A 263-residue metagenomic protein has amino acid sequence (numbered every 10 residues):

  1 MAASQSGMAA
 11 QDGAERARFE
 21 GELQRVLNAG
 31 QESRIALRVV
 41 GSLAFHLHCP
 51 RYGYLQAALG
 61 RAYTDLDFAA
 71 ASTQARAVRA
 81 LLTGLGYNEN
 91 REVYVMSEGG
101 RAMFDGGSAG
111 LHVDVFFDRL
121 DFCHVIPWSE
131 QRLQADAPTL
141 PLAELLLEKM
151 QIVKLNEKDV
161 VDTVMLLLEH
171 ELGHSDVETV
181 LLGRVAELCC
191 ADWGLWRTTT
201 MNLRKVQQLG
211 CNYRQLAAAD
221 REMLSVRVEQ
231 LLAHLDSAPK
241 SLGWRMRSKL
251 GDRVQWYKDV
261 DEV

Functional and structural regions predicted by a protein language model:
M1-V39, R51-R61, L111, F117 (+3 more regions): The feature captures the alpha-helical scaffold/lid subdomain characteristic of nucleotidyltransferase
S42-H46: Short glycine-enriched loops at secondary-structure junctions
L47-H48, G53, R79-L82: Short active-site loop/helix that positions an aromatic residue
A62-Y63, Y87, V93, A102-M103 (+2 more regions): Short, intrinsically disordered/low-complexity patches at protein termini and at juxtamembrane boundaries
T64-A70: Short cationic amphipathic helices and targeting signals
A71-R76: Helix N-cap motif at beta-to-alpha junctions
R79, T83-H124: Conserved catalytic core of two-metal-ion nucleotidyltransferases
